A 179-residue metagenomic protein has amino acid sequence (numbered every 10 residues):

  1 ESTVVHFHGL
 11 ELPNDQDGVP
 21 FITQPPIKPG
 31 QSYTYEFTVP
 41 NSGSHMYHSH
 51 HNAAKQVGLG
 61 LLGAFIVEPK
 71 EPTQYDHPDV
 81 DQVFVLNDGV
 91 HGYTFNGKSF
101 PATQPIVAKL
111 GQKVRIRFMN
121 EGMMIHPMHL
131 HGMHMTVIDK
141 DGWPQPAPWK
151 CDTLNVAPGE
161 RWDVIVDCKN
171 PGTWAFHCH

Functional and structural regions predicted by a protein language model:
E1-H179: Copper-binding active sites and cupredoxin-like electron-transfer domains, recognizing His/Cys-rich ligand loops
